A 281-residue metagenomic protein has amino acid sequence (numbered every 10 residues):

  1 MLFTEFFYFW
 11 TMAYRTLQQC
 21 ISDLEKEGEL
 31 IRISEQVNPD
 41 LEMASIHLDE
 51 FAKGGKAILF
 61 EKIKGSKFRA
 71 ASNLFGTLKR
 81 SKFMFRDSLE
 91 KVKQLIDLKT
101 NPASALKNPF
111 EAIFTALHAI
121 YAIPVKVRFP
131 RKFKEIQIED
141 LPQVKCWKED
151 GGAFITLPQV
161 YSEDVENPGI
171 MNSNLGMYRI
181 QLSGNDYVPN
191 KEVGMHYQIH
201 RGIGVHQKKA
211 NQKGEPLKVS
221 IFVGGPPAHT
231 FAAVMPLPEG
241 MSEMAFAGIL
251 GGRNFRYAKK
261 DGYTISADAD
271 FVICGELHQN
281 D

Functional and structural regions predicted by a protein language model:
L2-T11: Short, Lys/Arg-enriched N-terminal segments with co-localized hydrophobic residues within the first ~10-30 amino acids
M12-D281: Extended, highly charged
